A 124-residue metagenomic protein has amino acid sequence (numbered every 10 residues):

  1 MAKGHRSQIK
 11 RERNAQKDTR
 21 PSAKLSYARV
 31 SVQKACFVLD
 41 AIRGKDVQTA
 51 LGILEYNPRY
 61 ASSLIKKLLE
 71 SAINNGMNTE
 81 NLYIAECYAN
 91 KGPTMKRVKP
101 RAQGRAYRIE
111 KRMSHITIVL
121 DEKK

Functional and structural regions predicted by a protein language model:
A2-A89, H115-K123: Ribosome large-subunit tunnel/peptidyl-transferase-proximal elements
Y27, V32, R97-P100, I109-K111: Generic structural "secondary-structure junction" signal
V38, P100-Q103: Short acidic (Asp/Glu) patches
V47, M95, Y107: Short, flexible micro-motifs
A89-R101: A short, conserved strand-capping beta-turn/loop at the end of a beta strand
A102-K124: C-terminal edge-of-domain segments
